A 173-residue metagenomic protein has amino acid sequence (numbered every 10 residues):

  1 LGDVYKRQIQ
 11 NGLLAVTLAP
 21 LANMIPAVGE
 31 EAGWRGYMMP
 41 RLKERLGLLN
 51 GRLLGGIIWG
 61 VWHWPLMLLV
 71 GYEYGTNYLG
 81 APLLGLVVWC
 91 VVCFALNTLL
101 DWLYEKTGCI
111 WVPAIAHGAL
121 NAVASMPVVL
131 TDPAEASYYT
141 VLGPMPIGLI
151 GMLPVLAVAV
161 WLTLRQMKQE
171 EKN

Functional and structural regions predicted by a protein language model:
G2-Y5: Short, small-residue-biased leader/transition segments that mark boundaries at the very start of proteins
R7-I25, L86-L96, I147-M152: Hydrophobic alpha-helical transmembrane segments
R7-L14, K43-L46, Y74, L79: Helix-boundary and loop/linker segments of multi-pass membrane transporters
P20, M24, L53-G60, C90 (+3 more regions): Residue-level signature of the transmembrane alpha-helical core of multi-pass small-molecule transporters
V28-V61, D101-C109: Membrane-interface helix/loop boundary segments of multi-pass membrane proteins
M38, M67-A81: Membrane-interface interhelical connector segments
I58-V70, W111-D132: Kinked, hydrophobic transmembrane alpha-helices enriched for aromatic residues and small/kink-inducing positions
P82-L84, G118-N173: C-terminal membrane module of polytopic membrane proteins
